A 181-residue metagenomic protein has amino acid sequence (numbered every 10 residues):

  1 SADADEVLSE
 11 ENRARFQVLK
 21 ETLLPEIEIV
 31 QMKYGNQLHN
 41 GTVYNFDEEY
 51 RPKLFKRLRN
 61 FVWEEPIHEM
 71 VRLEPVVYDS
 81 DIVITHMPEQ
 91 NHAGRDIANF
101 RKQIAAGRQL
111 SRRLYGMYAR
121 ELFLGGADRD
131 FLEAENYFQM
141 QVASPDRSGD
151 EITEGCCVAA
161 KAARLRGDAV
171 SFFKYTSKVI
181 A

Functional and structural regions predicted by a protein language model:
L8-E133, F138: Catalytic-site signature of metal-activated, phosphate-bearing donor transferases, centered on the GT-A/GT-A-like
R108-L114, S148-C157, A181: Generic helix N-cap/helix-start motif at coil->alpha-helix transitions
L124-D128, D146, L165-G167: Short coil/turn linking the two alpha-helices of tandem helical-hairpin repeats
M140-S148: Acidic, serine/threonine- and glycine-rich low-complexity intrinsically disordered segments that serve as flexible
L165-A181: Charged, long alpha-helical assembly modules
